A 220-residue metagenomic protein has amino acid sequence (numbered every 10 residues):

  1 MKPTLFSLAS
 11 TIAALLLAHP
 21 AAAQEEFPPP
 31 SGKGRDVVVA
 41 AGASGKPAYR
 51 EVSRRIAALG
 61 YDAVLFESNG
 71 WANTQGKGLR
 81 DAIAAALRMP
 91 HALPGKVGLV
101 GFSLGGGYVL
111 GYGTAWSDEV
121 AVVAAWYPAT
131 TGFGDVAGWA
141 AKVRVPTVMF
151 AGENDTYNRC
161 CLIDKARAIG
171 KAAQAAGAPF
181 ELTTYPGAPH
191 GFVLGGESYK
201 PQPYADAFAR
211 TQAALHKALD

Functional and structural regions predicted by a protein language model:
S31, T74-F102: Gly/Ser-rich "nucleophile elbow"/oxyanion-hole loop immediately N-terminal to the catalytic nucleophile in hydrolases
K33-G42: Short beta-strand element of the alpha/beta-hydrolase
A57, E153-E181, A188: Active-site-adjacent alpha-helix of alpha/beta-hydrolase-fold enzymes
A57-N73: Conserved alpha/beta-hydrolase
G101-V109: Gly/Ala-rich beta-loop-alpha elbow adjacent to hydrolase catalytic centers
D118-T130: A conserved short beta-strand
V143, M149-A151: Short beta-strand/loop motif that positions the catalytic acidic residue of the alpha/beta-hydrolase fold
A176-D220: C-terminal catalytic histidine-bearing segment of alpha/beta-hydrolase fold enzymes
